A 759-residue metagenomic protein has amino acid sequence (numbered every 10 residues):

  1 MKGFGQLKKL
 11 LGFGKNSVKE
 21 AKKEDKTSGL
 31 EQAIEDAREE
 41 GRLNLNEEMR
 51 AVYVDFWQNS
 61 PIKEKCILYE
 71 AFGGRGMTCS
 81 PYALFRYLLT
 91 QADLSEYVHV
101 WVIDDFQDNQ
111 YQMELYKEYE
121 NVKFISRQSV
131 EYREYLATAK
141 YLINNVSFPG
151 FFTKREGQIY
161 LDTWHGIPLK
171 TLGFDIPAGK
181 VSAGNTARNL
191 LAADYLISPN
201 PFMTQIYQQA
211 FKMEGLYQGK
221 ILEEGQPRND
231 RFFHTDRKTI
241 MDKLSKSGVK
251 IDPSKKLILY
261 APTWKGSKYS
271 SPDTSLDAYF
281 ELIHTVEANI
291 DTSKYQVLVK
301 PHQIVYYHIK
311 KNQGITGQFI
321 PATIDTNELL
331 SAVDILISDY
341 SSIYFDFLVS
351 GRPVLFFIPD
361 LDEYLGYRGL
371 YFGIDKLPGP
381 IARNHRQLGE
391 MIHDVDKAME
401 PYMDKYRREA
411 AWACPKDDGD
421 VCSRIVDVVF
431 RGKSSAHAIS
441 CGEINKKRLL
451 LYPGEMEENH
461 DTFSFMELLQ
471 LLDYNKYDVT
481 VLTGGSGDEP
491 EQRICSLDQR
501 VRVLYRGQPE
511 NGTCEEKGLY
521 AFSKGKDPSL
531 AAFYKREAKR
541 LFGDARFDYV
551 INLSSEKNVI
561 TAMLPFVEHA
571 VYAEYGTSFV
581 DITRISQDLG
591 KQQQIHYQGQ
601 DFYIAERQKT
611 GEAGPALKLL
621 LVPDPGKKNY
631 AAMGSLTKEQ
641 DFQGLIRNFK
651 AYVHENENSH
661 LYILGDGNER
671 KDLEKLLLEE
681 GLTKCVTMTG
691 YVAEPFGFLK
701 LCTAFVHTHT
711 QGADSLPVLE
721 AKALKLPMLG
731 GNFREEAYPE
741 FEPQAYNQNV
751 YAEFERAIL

Functional and structural regions predicted by a protein language model:
L7-L11, K15, K22-Y132, I444-F533: N-terminal pre-catalytic "stem/leader" segment of glycosyltransferase-like enzymes
A33-A51, G173, N185-K268, P401-E409 (+3 more regions): A nucleotide-sugar donor-handling region in carbohydrate enzymes
L68-H234, Y306, Y344, N511-N552 (+3 more regions): Active-site and donor-binding regions of nucleotide-sugar-utilizing enzymes
T78-F85, Q226-I309, D461-F465, F602 (+2 more regions): Conserved catalytic-core segment of nucleotide-activated headgroup transferases in glycan assembly
T138-Y141, S331-S341, R546, K700-A713 (+1 more regions): Acidic donor-binding loop of glycosyltransferase active sites
V146, Y340-S341, I358, G690-Y691 (+2 more regions): Short Ser/Thr-rich beta->loop micro-motif in glycosyltransferases that lines and helps position the nucleotide-sugar
K310-I315, S342-A413, A723, M728-A757: Catalytic binding pocket for nucleotide-activated donors in carbohydrate/polymer assembly enzymes
T316-A322, E669-R670, T683-Y691, F698: Active-site donor-binding acidic/aromatic loop of nucleotide-activated sugar and phosphosugar transferases involved
